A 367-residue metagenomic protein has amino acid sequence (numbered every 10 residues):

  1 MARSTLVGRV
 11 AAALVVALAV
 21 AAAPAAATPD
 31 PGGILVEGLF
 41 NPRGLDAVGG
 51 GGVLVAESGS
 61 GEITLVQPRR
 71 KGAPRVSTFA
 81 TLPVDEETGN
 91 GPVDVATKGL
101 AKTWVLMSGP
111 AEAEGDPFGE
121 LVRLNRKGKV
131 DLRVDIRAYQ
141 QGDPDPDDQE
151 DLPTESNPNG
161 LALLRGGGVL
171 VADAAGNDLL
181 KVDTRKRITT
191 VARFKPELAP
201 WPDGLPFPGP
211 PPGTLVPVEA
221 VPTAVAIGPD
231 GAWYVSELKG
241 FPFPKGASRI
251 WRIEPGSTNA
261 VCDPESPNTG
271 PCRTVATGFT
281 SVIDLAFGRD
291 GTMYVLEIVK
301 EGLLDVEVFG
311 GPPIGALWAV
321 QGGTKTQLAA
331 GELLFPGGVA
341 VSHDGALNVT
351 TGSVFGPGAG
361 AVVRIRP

Functional and structural regions predicted by a protein language model:
M1-A27: Secretory targeting and sorting signals
P29-G38, A73-E86, R126-L152, R185-V218 (+2 more regions): Blade-edge beta-strand/turn elements of extracellular beta-propeller and related beta-sheet repeat scaffolds
V36-G50, V84-M107, Q140-V169, L198-D203 (+6 more regions): Beta-rich, blade/repeat-based domains predominating in secreted/periplasmic proteins but also intracellular
V55-A73: Beta-propeller domains
E62-L65, G119-V122, D178-K181, T190 (+3 more regions): A short loop-to-beta-strand structural motif that recurs across blades of beta-propeller domains
V105-E120, Y234-R249, V295-P313, G352-A361: Short, conserved, GDST-rich strand-edge loop motifs in beta-rich repeat architectures
N259-D263, P312-G358, V363-P367: C-terminal closing repeat unit and adjoining cap/tail of repeat-based domains
